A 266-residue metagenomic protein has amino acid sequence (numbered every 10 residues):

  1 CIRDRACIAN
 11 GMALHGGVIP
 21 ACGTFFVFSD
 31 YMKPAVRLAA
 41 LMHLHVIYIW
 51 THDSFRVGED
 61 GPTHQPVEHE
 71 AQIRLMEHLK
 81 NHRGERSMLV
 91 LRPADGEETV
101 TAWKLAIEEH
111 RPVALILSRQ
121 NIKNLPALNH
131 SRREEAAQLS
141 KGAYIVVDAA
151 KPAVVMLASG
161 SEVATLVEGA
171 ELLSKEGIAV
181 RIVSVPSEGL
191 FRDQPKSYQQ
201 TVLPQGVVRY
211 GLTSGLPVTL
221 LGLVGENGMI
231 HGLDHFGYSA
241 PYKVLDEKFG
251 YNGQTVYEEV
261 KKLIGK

Functional and structural regions predicted by a protein language model:
C1-I2, V256: Generic detector of short, aliphatic-rich beta-strand segments that form the cores of beta-sheets in diverse domain
R3-E77, E98-T101, L157, V167 (+1 more regions): Thiamine diphosphate
R56-L75, L79-E85, L89, T99 (+1 more regions): Thiamine diphosphate
A94: TRNA-recognition modules of translation machinery and tRNA-sensing kinases, especially anticodon-binding
